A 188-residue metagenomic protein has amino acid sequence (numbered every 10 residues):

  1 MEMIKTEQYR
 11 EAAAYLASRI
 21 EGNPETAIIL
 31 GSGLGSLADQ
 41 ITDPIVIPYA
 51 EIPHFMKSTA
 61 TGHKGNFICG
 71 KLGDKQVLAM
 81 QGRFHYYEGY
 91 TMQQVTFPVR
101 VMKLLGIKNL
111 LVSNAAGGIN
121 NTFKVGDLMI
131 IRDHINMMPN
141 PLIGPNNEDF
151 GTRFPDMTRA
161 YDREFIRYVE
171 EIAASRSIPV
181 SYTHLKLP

Functional and structural regions predicted by a protein language model:
E2-M157: Metabolite-binding pocket within alpha/beta catalytic cores that recognizes anionic/polar moieties
Y15, R19, E164, Y168-I178: Generic non-transmembrane alpha-helical segments
N23, S181-Y182: Short secondary-structure junction motifs
L105-G106, I178-S181: Short, surface-exposed connector motifs at secondary-structure boundaries
M157-F165: Short, contiguous, pocket-lining structural segments that sit at or immediately flank catalytic/ligand-binding sites
T183-P188: Conserved small/polar residues in nucleotide/adenosyl-binding loops
